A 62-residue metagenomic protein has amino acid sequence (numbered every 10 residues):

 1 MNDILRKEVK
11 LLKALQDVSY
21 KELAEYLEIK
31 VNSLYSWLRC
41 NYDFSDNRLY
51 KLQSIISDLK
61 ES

Functional and structural regions predicted by a protein language model:
M1-Q16, Q53: A short, Lys/Arg-rich alpha-helix, primarily the initiator
I4-R6, Y20, L38: A short, structure-level motif marking secondary-structure boundaries and short turns
V9, Y20, L49: Helix-turn-helix DNA-binding elements, focusing on the entry/boundary residues of the two helices that contact DNA
E22-L27: Short alpha-helical "recognition helix" segments of helix-turn-helix
I29-F44: Recognition helix of helix-turn-helix/homeodomain-like DNA-binding domains that insert into the DNA major groove
N47-S62: DNA major-groove recognition helix of helix-turn-helix/homeodomain DNA-binding modules
